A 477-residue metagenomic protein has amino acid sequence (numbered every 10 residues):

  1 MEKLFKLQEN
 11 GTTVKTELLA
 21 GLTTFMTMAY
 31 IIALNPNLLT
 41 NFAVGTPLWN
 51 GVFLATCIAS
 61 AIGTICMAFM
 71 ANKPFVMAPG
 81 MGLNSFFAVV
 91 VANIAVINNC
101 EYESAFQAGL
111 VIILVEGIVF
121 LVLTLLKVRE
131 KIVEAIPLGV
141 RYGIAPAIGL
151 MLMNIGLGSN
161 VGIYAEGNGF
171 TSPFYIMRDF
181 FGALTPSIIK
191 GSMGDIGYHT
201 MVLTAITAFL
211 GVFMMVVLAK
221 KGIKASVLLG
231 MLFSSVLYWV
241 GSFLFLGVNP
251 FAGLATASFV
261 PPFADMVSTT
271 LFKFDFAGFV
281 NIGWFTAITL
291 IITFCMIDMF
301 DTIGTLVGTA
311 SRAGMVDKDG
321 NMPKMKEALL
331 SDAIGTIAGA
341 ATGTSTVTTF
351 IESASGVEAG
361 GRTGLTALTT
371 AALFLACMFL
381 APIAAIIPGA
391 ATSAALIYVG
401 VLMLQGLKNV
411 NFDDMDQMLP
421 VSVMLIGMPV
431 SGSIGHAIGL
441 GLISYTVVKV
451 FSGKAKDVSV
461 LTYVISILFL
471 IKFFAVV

Functional and structural regions predicted by a protein language model:
M1-F53, M193-I196, M231-K326, F469-I471: Helix-loop-helix hairpins and the membrane-proximal interhelical loops of multi-pass alpha-helical transport proteins
E2-N35, A59-S60, G80-V89, N93-I148 (+1 more regions): Helix-loop-helix junctions within the multi-pass membrane cores of secondary transporters/permeases
L18, L38, I132, A225 (+3 more regions): Residue-level signature of catalytic and energy-coupling elements of molecular machines, predominantly ATP/GTP-dependent
L22-A29, I62-I65, F69, M153 (+4 more regions): Hydrophobic/aromatic residues within the transmembrane alpha-helices of Major Facilitator Superfamily
P36, T40, A68, N72-V76 (+10 more regions): Transmembrane helix-loop junctions in multipass membrane proteins, especially transporters and channels
N37-G51, V91-A108, N281-A287, P388 (+1 more regions): Helix-coil boundary and interhelical linker segments in multi-pass alpha-helical membrane proteins
A59-M81: Juxtamembrane transmembrane-helix boundary signature
A95, Y102-F233, L368-V477: Membrane-embedded alpha-helical modules
